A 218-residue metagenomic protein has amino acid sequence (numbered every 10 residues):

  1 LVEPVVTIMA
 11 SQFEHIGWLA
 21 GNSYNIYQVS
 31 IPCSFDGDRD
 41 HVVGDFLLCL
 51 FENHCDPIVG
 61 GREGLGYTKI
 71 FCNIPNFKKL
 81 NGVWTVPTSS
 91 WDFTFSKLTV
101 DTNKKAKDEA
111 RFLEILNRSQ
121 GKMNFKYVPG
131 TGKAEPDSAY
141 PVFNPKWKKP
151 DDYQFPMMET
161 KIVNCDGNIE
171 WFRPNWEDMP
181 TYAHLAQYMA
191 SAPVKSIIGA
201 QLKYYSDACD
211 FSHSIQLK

Functional and structural regions predicted by a protein language model:
L1, W18, P32, F143 (+1 more regions): Intrinsically disordered, low-complexity boundary segments flanking structured domains
L1-E14: N-terminal ordered "arm"
I8, L48, I197-Q201: Generic hydrophobic, helix-prone segments enriched in Leu/Val/Ile
F13-E109: Aromatic- and glycine-enriched beta-alpha-beta binding-site module
L65-K218: Interaction-surface and assembly-scaffold signal
